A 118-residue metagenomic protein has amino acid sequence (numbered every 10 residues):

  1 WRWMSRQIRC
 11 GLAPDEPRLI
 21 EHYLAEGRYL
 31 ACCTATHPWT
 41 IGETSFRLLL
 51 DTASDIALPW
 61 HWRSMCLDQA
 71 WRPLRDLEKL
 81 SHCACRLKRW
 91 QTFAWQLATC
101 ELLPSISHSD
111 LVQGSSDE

Functional and structural regions predicted by a protein language model:
W1-R6, P38-T44: Helix-turn-helix repeat elements of alpha-solenoid scaffolds
R2, R18-C32, R47-L50, S64-L77: Amphipathic alpha-helical repeat scaffolds of TPR domains
W3-Q7, L48-D55, P73, L80 (+2 more regions): Residue position in alpha-helical solenoids
R6-E16, S54-R63, L77-H82: Flexible helix-coil transition and linker loops at the boundaries of alpha-helical arrays
L12-R18, C33-G42, W60-H61: Alpha-helix boundary/capping segments in eukaryotic regulatory proteins
A31-G42, L77-R86: Short coil/turn connectors between adjacent alpha-helices in alpha-solenoid helical repeat scaffolds
T44, D51-S54, L87, Q91: Alpha-helical solenoid scaffolds in eukaryotic macromolecular assemblies
S64-E118: Eukaryote-biased recognition of C-terminal alpha-helical segments
